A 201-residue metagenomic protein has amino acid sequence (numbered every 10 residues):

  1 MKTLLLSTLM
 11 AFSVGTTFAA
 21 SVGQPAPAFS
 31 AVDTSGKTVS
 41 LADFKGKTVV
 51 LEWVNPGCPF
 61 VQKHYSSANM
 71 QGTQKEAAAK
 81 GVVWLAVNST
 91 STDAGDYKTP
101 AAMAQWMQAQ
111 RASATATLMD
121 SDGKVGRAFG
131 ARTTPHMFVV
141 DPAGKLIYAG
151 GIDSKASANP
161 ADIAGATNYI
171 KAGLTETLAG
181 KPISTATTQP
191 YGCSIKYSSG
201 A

Functional and structural regions predicted by a protein language model:
L4-S13: Sec-dependent N-terminal signal peptides
S13-A19: Sec/Tat signal peptide C-region and signal peptidase I cleavage site
A19-P27: Cleaved targeting-peptide boundary
F29-V49: A short beta-strand-turn-helix
A42-Q62, L174: Short active-site neighborhood of thiol/selenol oxidoreductases, capturing the structured segment around
Q62-Q110, S121-G126: Structural microenvironment flanking redox-active thiols in thiol-disulfide oxidoreductases
A104-D141, L146-I147: Short, internal strand/loop/helix patches that form the active-site neighborhood or redox-interaction surface
V139-A201: Thiol-/selenol-based redox modules, centered on thioredoxin-like and closely related oxidoreductase domains
